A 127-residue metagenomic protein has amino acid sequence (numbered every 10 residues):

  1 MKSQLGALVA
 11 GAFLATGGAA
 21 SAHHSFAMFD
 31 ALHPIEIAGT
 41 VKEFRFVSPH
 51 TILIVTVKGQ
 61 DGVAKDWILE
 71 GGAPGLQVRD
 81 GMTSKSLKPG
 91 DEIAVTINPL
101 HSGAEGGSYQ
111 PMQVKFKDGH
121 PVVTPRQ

Functional and structural regions predicted by a protein language model:
G6-G17: Bacterial N-terminal signal peptides
G18-A22: Sec/Tat signal peptide C-region and signal peptidase I cleavage site
G39-V41: Conserved hydrophobic positions within beta-strands
V47-K58: Short aromatic-glycine-enriched beta-strand elements
Q60-G72: A short macromolecule-binding patch
G71-R79: Short, structured beta-strand/loop micro-motifs enriched in basic residues and often containing a Trp
R79-V95: Short nucleic-acid-contacting surface segments enriched for D/E, G, S/T with interspersed K/R
L100-R126: OB-fold/S1-family single-stranded nucleic acid-binding modules
